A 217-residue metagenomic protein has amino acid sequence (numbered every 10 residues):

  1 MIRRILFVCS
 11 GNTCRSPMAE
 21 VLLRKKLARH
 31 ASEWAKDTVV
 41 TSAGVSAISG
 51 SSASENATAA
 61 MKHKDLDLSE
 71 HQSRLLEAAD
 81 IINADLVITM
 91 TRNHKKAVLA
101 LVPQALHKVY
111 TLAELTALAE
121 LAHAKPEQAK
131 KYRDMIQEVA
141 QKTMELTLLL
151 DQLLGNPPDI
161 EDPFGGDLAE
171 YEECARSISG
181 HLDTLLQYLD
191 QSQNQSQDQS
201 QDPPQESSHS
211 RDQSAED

Functional and structural regions predicted by a protein language model:
M1-S196, D202-D217: Short polar/charged helix/loop
